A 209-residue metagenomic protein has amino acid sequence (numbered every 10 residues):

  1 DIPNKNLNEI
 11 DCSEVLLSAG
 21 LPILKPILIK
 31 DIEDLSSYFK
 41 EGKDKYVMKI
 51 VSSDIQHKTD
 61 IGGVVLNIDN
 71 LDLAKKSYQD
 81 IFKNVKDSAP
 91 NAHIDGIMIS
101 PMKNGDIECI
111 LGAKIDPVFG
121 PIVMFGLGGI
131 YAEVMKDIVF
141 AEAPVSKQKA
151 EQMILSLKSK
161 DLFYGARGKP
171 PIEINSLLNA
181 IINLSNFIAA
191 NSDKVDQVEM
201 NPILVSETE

Functional and structural regions predicted by a protein language model:
D1-E209: ATP-dependent carboxylate/acyl-activation modules
